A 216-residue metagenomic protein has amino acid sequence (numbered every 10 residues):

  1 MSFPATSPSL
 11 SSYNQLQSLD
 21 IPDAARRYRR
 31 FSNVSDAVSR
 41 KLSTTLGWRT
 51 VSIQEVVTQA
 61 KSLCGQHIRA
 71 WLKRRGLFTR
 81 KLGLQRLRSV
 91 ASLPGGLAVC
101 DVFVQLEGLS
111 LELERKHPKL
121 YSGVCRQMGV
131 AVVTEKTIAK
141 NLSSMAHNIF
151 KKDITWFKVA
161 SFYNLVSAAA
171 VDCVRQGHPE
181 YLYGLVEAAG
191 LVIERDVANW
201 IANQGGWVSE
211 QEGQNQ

Functional and structural regions predicted by a protein language model:
M1-A131, N199-Q216: Terminal intrinsically disordered, low-complexity, charge-rich regions
L106-D172: Amphipathic alpha-helical interface segments within eukaryotic helical scaffold and small GTPase-regulatory domains
S143-Q216: Alpha-helical bundle/repeat cores within regulatory domains of eukaryotic proteins
